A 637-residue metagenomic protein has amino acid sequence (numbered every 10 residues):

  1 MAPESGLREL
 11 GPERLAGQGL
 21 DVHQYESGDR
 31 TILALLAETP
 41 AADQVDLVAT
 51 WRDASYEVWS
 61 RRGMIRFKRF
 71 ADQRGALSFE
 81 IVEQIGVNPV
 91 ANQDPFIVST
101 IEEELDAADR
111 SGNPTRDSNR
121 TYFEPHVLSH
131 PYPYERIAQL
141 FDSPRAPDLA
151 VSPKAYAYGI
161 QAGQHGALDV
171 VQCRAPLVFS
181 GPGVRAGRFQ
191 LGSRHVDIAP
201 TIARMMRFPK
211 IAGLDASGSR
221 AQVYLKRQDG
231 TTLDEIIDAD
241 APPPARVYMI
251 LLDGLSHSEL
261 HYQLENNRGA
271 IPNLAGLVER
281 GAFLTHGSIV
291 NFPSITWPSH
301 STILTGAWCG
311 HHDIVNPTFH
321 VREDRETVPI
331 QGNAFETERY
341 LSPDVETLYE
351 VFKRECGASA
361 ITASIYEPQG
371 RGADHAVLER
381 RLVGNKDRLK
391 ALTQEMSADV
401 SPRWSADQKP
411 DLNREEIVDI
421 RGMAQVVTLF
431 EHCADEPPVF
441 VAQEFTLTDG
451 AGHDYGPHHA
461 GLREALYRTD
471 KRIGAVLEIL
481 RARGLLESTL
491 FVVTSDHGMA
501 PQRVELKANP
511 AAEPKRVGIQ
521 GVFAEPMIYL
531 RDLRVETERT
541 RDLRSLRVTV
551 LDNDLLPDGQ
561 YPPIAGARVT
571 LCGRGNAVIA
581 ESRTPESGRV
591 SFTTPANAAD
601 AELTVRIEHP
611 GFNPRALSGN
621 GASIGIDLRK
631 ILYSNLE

Functional and structural regions predicted by a protein language model:
M1-P3, L33-A37, A41, D46-G63 (+4 more regions): Metal-dependent active-site segment of extracytoplasmic phospho-/sulfohydrolases and closely related
M1-S5, E235-A239, H257-E350, P368-V383: Active-site nucleophile/metal-coordination loop of metallo-enzymes that catalyze phosphate/sulfate and related
A2-A186, R194-A199, D344-V345, G521-R541: Active-site neighborhoods of enzymes that stabilize oxyanions during catalysis
S5, C173, L177, Q369-N385 (+4 more regions): Active-site His/acidic residue clusters
I236, V535-T540, N620-E637: Extracellular beta-sheet/turn segments enriched in Thr/Pro/Gly and aliphatic residues
R544-S545, L555-G575: Short, ordered, surface-exposed loop/turn motifs in non-cytosolic proteins
D558-G559, G575-F592: Short, acidic Ser/Thr/Gly-rich low-complexity loop/linker segments typical of extracellular and cell-surface proteins
A598-N620: A short, solvent-exposed loop/turn motif at the edges and junctions of modular extracellular/periplasmic domains
